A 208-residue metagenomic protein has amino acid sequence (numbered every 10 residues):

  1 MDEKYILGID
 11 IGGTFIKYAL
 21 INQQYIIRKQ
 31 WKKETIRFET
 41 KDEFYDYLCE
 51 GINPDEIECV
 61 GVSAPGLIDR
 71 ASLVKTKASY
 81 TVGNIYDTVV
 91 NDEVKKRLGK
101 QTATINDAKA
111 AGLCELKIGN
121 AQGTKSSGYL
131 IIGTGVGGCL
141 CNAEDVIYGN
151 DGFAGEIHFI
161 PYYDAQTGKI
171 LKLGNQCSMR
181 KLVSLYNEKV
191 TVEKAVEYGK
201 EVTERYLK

Functional and structural regions predicted by a protein language model:
I6-D10, C59-G61, S127-I131: Short glycine-aspartate micro-motif
I6-I21: N-terminal beta1-alpha1 ligand-phosphate binding loop
F15, I26-I27, V74-K75, V146-I147: Hydrophobic "anchor" residues
A19-I21, E39-K41, I118-R205: Glycine/GP-enriched mid-protein hinge/lid loop-to-helix segment characteristic of carbohydrate kinases
I26-E56, Y86: N-terminal phosphate-binding loop and adjacent alpha-helix
F38-K41, C59-V60, G66-S126: Glycine-rich phosphate-binding loop and adjoining helix at the ATP-binding site of ATP-dependent phosphoryl-transfer
D46-V60, T102, K189-A195: Phosphate/pyrophosphate-binding loops at sites that engage ATP/ADP/AMP, CoA/4′-phosphopantetheine, polyphosphate
V60-G66, T134, K208: Glycine-rich beta-strand-to-loop/alpha-helix junction loops that act as flexible
